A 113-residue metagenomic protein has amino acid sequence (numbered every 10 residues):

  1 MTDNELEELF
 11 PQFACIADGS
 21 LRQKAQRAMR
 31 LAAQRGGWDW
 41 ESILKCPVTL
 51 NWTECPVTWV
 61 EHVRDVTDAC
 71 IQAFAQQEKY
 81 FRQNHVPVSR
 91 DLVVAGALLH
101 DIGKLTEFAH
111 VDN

Functional and structural regions predicted by a protein language model:
M1-N113: Acidic/His-rich, divalent-metal-binding segments that scaffold phosphate/diphosphate chemistry
